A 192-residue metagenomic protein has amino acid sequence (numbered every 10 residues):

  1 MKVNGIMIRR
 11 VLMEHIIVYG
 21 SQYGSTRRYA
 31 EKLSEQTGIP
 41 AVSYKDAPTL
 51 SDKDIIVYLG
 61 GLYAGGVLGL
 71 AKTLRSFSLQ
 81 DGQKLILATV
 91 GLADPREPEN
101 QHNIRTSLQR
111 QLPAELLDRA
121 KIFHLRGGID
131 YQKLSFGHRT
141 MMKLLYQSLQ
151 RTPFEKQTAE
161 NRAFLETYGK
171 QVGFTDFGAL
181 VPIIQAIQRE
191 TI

Functional and structural regions predicted by a protein language model:
M1-G82, P182-I192: N-terminal beta1-alpha1-beta2 submodule of the flavodoxin-like/Rossmannoid cofactor-binding fold
G5-I8, G65-I192: FMN-binding flavodoxin-like domain, especially the glycine-rich phosphate-binding loop
